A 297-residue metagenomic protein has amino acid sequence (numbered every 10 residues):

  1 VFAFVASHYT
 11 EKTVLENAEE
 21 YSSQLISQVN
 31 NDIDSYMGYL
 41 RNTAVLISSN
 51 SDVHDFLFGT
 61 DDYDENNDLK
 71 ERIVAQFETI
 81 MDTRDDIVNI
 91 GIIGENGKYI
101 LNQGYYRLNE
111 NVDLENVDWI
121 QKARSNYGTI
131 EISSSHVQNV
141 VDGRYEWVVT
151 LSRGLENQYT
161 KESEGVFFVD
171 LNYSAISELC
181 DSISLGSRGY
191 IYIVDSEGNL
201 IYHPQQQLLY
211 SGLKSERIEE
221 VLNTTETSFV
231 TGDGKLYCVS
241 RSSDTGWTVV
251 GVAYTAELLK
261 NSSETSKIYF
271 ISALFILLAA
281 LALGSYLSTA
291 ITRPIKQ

Functional and structural regions predicted by a protein language model:
V1-T60: Juxtamembrane extracytoplasmic/periplasmic/luminal helical "stalk" adjacent to the first N-terminal
G38-R72, I93-R107: Extracellular/periplasmic ligand-binding regions of membrane signal-transduction receptors
K70-D82, V166-L208, R217: Solvent-exposed, extracytoplasmic
M81-N89, E95-L171: Extracytoplasmic/periplasmic ligand-binding sensor regions of membrane-associated signaling proteins
L101-N109, L200-E220: GAF sensory domains
I120-E156, R188-Y192, S211-W247: Membrane-proximal, non-catalytic sensory/regulatory domains of signal-transducing membrane proteins
L151-G154, Y159, S163-Y173, K235-S266: Short, hydrophobic beta-strand elements of compact beta-sandwich sensory domains
I193, T248-Q297: Cytoplasm-proximal transmembrane signaling helix
